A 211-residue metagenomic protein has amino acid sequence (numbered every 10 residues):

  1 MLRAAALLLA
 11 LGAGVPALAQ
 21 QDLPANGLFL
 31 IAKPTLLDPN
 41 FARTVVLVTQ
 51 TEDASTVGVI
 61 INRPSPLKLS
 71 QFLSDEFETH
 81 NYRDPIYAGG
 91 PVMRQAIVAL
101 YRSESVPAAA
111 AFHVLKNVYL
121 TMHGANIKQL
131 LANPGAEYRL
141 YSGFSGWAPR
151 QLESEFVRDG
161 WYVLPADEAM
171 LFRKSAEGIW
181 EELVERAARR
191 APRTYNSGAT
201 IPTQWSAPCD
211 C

Functional and structural regions predicted by a protein language model:
R3-G14: Bacterial N-terminal signal peptides
L18-C211: A short aromatic-anchored loop/beta-hairpin motif
